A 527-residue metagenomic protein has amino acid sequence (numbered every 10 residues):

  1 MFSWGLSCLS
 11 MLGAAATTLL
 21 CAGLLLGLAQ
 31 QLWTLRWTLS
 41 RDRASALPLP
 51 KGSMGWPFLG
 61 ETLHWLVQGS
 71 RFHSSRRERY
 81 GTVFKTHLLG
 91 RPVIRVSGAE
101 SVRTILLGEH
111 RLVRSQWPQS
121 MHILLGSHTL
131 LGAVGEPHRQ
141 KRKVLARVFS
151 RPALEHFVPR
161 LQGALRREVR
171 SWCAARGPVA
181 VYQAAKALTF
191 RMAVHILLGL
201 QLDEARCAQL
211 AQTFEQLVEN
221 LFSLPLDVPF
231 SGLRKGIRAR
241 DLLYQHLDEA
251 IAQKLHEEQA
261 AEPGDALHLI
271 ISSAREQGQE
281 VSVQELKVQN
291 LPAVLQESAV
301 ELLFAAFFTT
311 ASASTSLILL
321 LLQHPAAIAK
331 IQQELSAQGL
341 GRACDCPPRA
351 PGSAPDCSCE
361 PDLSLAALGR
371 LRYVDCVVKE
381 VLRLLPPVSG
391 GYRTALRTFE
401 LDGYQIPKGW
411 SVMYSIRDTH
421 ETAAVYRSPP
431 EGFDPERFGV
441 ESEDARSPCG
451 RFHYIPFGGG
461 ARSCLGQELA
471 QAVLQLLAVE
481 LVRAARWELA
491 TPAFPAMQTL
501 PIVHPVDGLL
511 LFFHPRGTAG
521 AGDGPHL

Functional and structural regions predicted by a protein language model:
M1-G23, L165, T213, S336-A337 (+4 more regions): Cytochrome P450 proximal C-terminal region
F2, G52-R71, P92, P118-Q201 (+8 more regions): Cytochrome P450 catalytic-domain helical core, especially the substrate-recognition surface and oxygen-activation
F2-T129, V134-E136, Q140, Q162-R170: N-terminal membrane-proximal hinge/A-helix region immediately C-terminal to the signal-anchor transmembrane segment
S40-R43, E257-L269, Q332-L371, L384-Y404 (+5 more regions): Cytochrome P450 fold signature focused on the C-terminal beta-domain
P57, S150-P152, A239-A313, C344-R349 (+4 more regions): Conserved cytochrome P450 catalytic core segment spanning the I/J/K helices
G60-G81, R238, L242-Q245, E249 (+2 more regions): Conserved cytochrome P450 K-helix E-x-x-R motif and the immediately C-terminal K′/meander segment
T309-E334, E468-R483: Cytochrome P450 catalytic-core helices
Y414-D444: Conserved cytochrome P450 K-helix/beta-meander segment immediately N-terminal to the heme-binding cysteine loop
